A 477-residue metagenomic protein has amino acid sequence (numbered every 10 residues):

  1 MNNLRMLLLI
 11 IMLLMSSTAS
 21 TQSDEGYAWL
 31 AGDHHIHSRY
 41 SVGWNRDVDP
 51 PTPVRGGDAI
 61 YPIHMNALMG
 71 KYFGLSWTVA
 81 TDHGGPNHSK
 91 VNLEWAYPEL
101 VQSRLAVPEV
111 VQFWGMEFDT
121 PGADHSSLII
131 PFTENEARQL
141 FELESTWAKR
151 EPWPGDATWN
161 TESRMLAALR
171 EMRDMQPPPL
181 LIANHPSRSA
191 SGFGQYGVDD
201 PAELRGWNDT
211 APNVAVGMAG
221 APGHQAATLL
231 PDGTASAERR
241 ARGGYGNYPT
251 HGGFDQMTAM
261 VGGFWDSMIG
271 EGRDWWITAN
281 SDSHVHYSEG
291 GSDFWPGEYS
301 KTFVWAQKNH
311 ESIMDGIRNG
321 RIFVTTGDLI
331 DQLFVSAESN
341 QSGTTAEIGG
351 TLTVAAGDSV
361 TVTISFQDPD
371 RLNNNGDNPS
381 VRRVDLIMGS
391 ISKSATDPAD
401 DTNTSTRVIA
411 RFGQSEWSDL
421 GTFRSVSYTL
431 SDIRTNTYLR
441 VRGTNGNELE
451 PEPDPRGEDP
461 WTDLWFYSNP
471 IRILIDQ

Functional and structural regions predicted by a protein language model:
M1-M6: Positively charged n-region of N-terminal signal peptides that target proteins for export
L7-S16: Bacterial N-terminal signal peptides
Q22-W29, H37, S41, A80-P86 (+4 more regions): C-terminal functional module detector
D24-G197, A259-M260, N280, E450 (+2 more regions): A metal-dependent hydrolase metal-coordination microenvironment
L105-V111, T133-W147, D199-G223, Y299-M314: Acidic, His- and aromatic-enriched active-site or binding-groove loops in soluble protein domains that engage sugars
G115-M116, N184-P186, G220-G223, A306-K308 (+1 more regions): Fold-independent oxyanion-binding glycine-rich loops and adjacent beta-strand/coil segments at enzyme active sites
T133-S145, A227-R239, S339-T344: Internal, charge-rich low-complexity segments
P154-F294, N373-T402: Domain-core and long-helix interface of multi-subunit machines
